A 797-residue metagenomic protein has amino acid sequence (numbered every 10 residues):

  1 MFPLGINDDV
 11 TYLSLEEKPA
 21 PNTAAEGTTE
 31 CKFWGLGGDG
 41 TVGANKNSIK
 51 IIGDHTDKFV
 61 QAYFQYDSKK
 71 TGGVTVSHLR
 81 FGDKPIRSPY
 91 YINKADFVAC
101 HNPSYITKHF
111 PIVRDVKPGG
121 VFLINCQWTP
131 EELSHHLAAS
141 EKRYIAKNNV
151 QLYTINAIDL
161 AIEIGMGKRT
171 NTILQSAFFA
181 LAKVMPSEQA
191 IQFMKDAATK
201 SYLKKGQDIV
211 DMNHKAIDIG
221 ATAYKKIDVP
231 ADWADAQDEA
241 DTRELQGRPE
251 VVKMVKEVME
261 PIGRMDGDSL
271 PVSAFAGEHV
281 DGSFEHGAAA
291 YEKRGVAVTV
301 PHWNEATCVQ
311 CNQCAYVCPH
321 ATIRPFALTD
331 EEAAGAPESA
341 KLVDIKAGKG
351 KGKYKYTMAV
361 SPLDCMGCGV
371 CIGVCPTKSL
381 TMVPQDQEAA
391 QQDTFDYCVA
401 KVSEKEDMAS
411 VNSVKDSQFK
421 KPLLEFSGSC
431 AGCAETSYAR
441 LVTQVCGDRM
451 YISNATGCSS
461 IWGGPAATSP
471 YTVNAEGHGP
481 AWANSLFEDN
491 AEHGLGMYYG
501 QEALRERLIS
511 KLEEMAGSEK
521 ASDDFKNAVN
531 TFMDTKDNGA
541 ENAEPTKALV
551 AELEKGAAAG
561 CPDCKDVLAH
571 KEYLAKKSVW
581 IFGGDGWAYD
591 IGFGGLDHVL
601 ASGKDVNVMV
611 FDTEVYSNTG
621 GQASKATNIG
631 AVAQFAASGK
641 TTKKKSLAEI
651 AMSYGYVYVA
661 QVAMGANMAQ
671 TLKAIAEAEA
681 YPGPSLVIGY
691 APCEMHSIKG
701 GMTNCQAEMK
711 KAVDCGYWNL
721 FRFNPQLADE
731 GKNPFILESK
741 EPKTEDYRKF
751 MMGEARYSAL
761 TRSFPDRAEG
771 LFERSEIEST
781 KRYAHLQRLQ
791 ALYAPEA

Functional and structural regions predicted by a protein language model:
V10-T11, D39-G43, S68-T71, I106-K108 (+14 more regions): Flexible loop/turn segments at secondary-structure boundaries
E17-T23, T29-K117, Q313, E435-Y451 (+4 more regions): Thiamine diphosphate
A25-G37, T41-P261, A333-E338, Q622 (+2 more regions): Active-site cofactor/cluster-binding pocket
F64-N102, Q207, K215-D218, P470-G517 (+3 more regions): A structural-propensity feature for long, helix-poor, extended segments
P111-V113, C561, V567, A575-I581 (+2 more regions): Glycine-rich ThDP/TPP pyrophosphate-binding loop and its adjacent helix/strand module within ThDP-dependent enzymes
V121-Q127, A455, V608-D612: Short internal beta-strands
A190, L203-C365, I372-Y451, T456-V579 (+8 more regions): Ferredoxin-type iron-sulfur electron-transfer modules and their immediate structural context
